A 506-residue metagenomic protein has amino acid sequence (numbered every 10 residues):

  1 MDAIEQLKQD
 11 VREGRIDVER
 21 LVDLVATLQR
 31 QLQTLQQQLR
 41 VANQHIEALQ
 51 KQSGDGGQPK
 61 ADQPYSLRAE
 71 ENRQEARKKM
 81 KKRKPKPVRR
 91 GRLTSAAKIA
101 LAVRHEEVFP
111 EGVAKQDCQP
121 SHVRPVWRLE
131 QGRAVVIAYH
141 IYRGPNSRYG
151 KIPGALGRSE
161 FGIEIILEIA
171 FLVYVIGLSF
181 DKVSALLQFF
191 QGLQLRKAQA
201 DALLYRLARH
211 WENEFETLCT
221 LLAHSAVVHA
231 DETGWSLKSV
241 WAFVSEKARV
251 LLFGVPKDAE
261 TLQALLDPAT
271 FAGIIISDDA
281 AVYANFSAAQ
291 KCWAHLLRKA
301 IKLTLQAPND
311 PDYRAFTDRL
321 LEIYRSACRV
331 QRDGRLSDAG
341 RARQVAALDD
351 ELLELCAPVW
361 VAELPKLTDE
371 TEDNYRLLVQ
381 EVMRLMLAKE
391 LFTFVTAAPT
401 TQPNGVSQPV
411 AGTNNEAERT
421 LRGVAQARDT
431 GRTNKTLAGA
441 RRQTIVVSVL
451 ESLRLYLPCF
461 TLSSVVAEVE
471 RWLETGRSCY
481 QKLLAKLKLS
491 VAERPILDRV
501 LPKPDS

Functional and structural regions predicted by a protein language model:
M1-E160, A230, S236, S277 (+1 more regions): Short, flexible loop/hinge motifs at secondary-structure junctions
R12-G14, V18, Q33, Q37-R40 (+4 more regions): Catalytic center-proximal scaffold of phosphoryl-transfer enzymes
